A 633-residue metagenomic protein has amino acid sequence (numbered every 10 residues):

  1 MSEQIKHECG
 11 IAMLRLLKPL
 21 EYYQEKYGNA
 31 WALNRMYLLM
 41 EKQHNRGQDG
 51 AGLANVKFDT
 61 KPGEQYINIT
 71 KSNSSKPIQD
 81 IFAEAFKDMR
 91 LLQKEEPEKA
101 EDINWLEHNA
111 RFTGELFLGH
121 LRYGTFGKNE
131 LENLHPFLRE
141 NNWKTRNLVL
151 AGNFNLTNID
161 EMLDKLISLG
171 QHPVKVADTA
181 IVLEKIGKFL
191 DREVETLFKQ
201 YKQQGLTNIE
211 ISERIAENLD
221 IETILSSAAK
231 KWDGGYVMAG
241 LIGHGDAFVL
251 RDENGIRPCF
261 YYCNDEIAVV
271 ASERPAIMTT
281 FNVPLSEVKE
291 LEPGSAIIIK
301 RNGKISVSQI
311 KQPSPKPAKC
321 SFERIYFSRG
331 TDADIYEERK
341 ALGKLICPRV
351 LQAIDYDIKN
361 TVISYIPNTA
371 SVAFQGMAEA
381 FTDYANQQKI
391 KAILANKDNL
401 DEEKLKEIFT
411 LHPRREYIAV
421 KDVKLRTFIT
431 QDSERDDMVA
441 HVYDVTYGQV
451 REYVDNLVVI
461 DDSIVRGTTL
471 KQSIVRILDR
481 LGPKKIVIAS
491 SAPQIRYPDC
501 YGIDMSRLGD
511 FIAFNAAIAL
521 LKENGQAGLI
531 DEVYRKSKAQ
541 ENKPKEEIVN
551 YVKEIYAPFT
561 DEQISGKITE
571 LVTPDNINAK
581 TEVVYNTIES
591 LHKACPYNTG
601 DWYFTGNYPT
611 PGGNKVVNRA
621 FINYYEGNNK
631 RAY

Functional and structural regions predicted by a protein language model:
M1-E292, I298-V362, I366-P367: Conserved short alpha-helical segments that host acidic/polar catalytic motifs at enzyme active sites
P77-N129, Q375, A380-N386, K397-G448: Cofactor-binding active-site loop characterized by glycine-rich and histidine/acidic residues
K94-N104, Q200-D220, D383-H412, E523-K536 (+2 more regions): Short mixed-charge
A229, H244-D246, R251, C263 (+8 more regions): PRPP-dependent phosphoribosyltransferase catalytic core
K231-G234, E338-K359, M377-A380, T430-Y453 (+1 more regions): Phosphate/ATP-binding catalytic cores across multiple sugar-kinase/actin-like superfamilies, primarily ASKHA
G240, R251-D252, S272-R274, R301 (+6 more regions): Active-site proximal loops enriched in glycine and acidic residues that flank catalytic Cys/His/Asp and coordinate
G303-C320, Y365-L400, K404: Terminal amphipathic helices with adjacent charged low-complexity linkers/tails
I363, A370-M377, F381, L425 (+2 more regions): Extended, hydrophobic alpha-helical segments in both membrane/secreted and soluble proteins
